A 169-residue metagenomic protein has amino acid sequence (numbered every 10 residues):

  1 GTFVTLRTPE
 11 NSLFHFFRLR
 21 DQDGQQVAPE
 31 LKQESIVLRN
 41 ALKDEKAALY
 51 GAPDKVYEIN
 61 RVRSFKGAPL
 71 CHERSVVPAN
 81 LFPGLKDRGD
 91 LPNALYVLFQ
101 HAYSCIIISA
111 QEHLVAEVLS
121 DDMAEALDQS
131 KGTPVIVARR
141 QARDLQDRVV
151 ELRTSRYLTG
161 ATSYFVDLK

Functional and structural regions predicted by a protein language model:
G1-P53, P83-P92, L98-A102, I106-I108 (+1 more regions): HTH-adjacent hinge/linker in prokaryotic transcriptional regulators
F3, E58, V76, V137: Conserved beta-strand segments that form the floor/walls of ligand-binding pockets within enzyme and binding domains
L31-K32, I59, F65, P69-S75 (+1 more regions): A short glycine-rich, His/Asp/Glu-containing loop-to-beta-strand
I36-R39, V62, Q141: Residue-level recognition of beta-strand microenvironments
N40, S64-F65, V77-A79: Short, catalytically relevant binding-site loops at active-site mouths
Y50-K55, A68, A79-L81, K86-K169: C-terminal regulatory/effector modules of DNA-binding transcriptional regulators
